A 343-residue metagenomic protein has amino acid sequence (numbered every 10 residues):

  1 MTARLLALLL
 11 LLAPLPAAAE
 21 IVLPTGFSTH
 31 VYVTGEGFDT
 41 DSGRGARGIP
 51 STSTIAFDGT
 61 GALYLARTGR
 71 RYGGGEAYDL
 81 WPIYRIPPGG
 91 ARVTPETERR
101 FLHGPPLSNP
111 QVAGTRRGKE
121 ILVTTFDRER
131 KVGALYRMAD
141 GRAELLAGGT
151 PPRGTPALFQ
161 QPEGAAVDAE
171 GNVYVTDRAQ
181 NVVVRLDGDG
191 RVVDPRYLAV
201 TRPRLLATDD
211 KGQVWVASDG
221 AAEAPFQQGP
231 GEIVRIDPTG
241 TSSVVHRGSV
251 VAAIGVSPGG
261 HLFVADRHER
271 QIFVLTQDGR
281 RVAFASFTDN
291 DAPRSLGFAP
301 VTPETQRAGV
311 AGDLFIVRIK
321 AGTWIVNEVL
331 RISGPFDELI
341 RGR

Functional and structural regions predicted by a protein language model:
A17-H30: Blade/loop signatures of beta-propeller domains
H30-A46, R92-H103, A143-P156, R191-Y197 (+2 more regions): A short beta-strand motif characteristic of beta-propeller blades
F38-T60, L102-E120, P152-E170, V200-Q213 (+4 more regions): Beta-rich, blade/repeat-based domains predominating in secreted/periplasmic proteins but also intracellular
Y64-A66, I121-T124, Y174-T176, W215-A217 (+2 more regions): Residue position within the beta-strands of beta-propeller blades
T68-R70, T125-R128, R178-A179, D219-A221 (+3 more regions): Short loop/turn segments immediately following the C-termini of beta-strands
G74-G75, D79-R85, G133-Y136, N181-R185 (+3 more regions): A short loop-to-beta-strand structural motif that recurs across blades of beta-propeller domains
I86-A91, M138-R142, L186-R191, I236-T241 (+2 more regions): Short loop/turn segments that connect beta-strands within beta-propeller blades
P293-R343: Blade-level signature of beta-propeller repeat domains, shared across WD40, Kelch, NHL, RCC1 and BNR/Asp-box propellers
